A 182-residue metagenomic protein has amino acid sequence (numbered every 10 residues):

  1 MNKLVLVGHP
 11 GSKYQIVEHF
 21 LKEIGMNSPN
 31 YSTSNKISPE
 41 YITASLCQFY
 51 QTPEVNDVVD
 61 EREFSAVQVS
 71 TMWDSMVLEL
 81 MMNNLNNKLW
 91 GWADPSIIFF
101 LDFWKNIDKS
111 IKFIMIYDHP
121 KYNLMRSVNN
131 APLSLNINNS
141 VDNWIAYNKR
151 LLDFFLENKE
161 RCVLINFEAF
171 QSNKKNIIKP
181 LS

Functional and structural regions predicted by a protein language model:
M1-W73: PAPS-dependent sulfotransferase catalytic core
Q51-V55, L78-S182: PAPS-dependent sulfotransferase catalytic domain
